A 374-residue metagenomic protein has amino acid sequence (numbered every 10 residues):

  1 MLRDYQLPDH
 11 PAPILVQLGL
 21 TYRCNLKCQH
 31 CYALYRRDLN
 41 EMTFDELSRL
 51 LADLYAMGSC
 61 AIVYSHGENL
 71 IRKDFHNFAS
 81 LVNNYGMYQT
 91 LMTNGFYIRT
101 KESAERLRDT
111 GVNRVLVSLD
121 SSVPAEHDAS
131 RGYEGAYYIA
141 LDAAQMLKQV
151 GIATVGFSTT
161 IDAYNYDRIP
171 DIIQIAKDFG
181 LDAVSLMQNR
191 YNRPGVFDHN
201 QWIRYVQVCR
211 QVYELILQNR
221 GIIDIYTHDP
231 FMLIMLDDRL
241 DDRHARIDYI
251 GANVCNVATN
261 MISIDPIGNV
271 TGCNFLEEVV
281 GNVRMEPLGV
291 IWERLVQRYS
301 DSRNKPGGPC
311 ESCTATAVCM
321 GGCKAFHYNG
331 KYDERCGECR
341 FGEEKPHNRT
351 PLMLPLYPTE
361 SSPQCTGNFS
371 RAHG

Functional and structural regions predicted by a protein language model:
M1-D4, P8, N269, F275-G374: Flexible mid-to-C-terminal extensions adjoining Fe-S/redox cofactors in radical SAM and related proteins
M1-R114: Conserved alpha-helical substructure of the radical SAM core
I14, C60, A258, N274 (+1 more regions): Exposed loop/turn and edge beta-strand positions of beta-sandwich/beta-sheet ligand-binding modules
Q17, T21, N25, A252 (+3 more regions): Residues immediately within or flanking Cys/His clusters that coordinate Zn2+ in small zinc-binding modules
N25, Q29-Y32, N256, T271 (+2 more regions): Cys/His/Pro-rich metal-binding microdomains
R36, G67, D120, N189 (+1 more regions): Flexible loop residues that form catalytic and substrate-binding hotspots at small-molecule/glycan-binding clefts
M42, Y88, R108-R114, S118-D120 (+3 more regions): Radical SAM enzyme [4Fe-4S]-AdoMet core and its adjacent flexible, acidic and glycine-rich loops/tails across
S48, H76, L141, P170 (+5 more regions): Generic alpha-helical structural signal
